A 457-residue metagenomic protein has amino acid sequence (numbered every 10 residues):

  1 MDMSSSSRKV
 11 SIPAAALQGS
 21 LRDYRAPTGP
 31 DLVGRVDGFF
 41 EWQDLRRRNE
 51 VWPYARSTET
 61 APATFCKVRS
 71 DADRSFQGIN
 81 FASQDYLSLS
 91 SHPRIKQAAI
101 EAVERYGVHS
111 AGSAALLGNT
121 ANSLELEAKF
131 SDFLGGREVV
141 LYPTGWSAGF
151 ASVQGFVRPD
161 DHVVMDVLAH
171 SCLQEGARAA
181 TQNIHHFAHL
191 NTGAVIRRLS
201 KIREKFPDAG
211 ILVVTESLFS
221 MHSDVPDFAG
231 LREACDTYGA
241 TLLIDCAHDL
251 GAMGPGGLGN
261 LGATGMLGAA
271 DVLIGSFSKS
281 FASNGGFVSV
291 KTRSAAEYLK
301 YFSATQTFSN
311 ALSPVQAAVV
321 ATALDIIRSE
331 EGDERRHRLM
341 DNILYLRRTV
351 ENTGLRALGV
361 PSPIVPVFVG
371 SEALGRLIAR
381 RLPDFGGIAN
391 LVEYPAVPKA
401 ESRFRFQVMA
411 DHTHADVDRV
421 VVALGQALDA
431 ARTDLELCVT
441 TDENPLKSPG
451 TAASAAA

Functional and structural regions predicted by a protein language model:
D2-A26, V33-V108, A240: N-terminal "arm"/small-domain region of PLP-dependent enzymes with the aminotransferase-like
D2-P13, L89, P93, Q97-E101 (+5 more regions): PLP-dependent enzyme catalytic core of the Aspartate aminotransferase-like
A26, D333-L344, E351-F385, A400 (+3 more regions): Conserved PLP-binding catalytic core of the aspartate aminotransferase-like
D85, H185, H189-I244: Active-site phosphate-binding strand-loop segment of PLP-dependent enzymes
K96-T144: Conserved N-terminal alpha-helix of the aminotransferase class I/II PLP-enzyme fold
S152-S171: Conserved PLP-anchoring active-site segment centered on the Schiff-base-forming lysine
G262-Y298: Active-site PLP attachment segment
A317-E334, R348-N352: Amphipathic alpha-helix from the class-I
